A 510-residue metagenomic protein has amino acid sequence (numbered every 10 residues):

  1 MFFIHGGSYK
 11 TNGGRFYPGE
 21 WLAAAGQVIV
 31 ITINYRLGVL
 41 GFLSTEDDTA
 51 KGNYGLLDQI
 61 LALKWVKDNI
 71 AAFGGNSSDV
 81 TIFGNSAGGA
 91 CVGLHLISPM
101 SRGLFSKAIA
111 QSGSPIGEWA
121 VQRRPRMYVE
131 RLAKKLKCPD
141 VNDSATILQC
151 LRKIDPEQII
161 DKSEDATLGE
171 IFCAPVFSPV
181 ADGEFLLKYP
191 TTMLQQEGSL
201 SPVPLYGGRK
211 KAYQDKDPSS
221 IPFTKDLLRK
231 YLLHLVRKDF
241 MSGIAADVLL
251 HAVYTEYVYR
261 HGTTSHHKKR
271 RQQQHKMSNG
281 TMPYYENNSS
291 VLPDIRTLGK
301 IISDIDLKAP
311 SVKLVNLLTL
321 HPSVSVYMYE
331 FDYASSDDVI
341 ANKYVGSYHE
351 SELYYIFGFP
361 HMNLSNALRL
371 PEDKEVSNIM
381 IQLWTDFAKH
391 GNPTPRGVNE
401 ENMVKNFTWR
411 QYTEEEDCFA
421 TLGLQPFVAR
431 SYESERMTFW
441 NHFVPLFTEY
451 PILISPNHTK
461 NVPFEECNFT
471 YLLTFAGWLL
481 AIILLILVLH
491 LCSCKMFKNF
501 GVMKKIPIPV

Functional and structural regions predicted by a protein language model:
M1, I60-L63, K67, G93-L96 (+11 more regions): Non-transmembrane alpha-helical segments in soluble domains of secreted/periplasmic/extracellular proteins
M1-S144, L148, E184-L187, T191-K211: Serine-hydrolase-like catalytic core of hydrolytic proteins
V66, F475-N499: Single-pass type I membrane-protein transmembrane alpha-helix
P115, K153, E157-K374, H390 (+2 more regions): Substrate-gating cap/lid region and adjacent catalytic-acid/histidine neighborhood within extracellular/lumenal
S163, P426-E465: Extracellular/luminal ectodomains of metazoan preproproteins built from arrays of small disulfide-bonded modules
D373-R396: Non-catalytic, well-ordered alpha-helical segments in soluble enzyme domains
N457-I483: Extracellular juxtamembrane-to-transmembrane boundary of type I single-pass membrane glycoproteins
K498-V510: Cytosolic C-terminal tails of single-pass type I membrane
